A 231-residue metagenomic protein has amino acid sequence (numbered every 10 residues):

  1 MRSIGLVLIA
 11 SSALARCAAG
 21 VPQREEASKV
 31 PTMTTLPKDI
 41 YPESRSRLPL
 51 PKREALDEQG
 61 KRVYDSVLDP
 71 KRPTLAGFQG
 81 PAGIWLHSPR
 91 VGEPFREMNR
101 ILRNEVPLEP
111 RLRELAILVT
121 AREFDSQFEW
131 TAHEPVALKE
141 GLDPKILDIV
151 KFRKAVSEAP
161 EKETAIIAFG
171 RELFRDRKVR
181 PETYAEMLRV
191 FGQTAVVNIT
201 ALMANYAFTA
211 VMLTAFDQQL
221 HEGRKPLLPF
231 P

Functional and structural regions predicted by a protein language model:
M1-S3: Positively charged n-region of N-terminal signal peptides that target proteins for export
G5-A15: Bacterial N-terminal signal peptides
C17, Q23-P231: Hydrophobic alpha-helical segments
